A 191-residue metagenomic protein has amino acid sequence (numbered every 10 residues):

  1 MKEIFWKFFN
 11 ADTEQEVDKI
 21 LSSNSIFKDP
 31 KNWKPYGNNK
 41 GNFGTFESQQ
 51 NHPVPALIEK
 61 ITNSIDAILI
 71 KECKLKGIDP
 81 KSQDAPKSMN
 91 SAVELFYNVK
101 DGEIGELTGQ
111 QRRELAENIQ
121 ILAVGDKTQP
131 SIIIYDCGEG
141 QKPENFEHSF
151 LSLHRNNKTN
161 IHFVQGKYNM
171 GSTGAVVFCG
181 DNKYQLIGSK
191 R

Functional and structural regions predicted by a protein language model:
M1-N118, V124-K127, E144-L151: Bergerat-fold GHKL ATPase/HATPase_c domain
G44-S48, N160-Q165: A short glycine/serine-rich beta->alpha loop
L69-G77, P143, T159-H162, Y184-G188: Short, solvent-exposed secondary-structure capping/transition elements
K127-I133: Glycine-rich, often proline-containing surface loops adjacent to acidic residues and nearby aromatics that form
S131, H148, I161-R191: GHKL-type ATPase core
D136: Acidic ATP/Mg2+-coordinating residue in the GHKL
E139-G140: Glycine-rich G1-box
L153-N156: General structural concept
